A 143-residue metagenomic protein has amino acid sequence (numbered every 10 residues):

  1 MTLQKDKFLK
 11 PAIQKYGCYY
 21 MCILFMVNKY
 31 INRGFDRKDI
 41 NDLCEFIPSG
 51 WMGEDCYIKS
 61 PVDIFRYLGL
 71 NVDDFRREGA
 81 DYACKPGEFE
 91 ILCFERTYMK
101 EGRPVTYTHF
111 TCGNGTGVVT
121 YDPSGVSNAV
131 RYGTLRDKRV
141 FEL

Functional and structural regions predicted by a protein language model:
M1-P48: Active-site nucleophile-adjacent alpha helix/oxyanion-hole segment immediately C-terminal to the catalytic cysteine
N28, R33-L143: Conserved active-site-adjacent core of cysteine acyl-enzyme catalytic domains
